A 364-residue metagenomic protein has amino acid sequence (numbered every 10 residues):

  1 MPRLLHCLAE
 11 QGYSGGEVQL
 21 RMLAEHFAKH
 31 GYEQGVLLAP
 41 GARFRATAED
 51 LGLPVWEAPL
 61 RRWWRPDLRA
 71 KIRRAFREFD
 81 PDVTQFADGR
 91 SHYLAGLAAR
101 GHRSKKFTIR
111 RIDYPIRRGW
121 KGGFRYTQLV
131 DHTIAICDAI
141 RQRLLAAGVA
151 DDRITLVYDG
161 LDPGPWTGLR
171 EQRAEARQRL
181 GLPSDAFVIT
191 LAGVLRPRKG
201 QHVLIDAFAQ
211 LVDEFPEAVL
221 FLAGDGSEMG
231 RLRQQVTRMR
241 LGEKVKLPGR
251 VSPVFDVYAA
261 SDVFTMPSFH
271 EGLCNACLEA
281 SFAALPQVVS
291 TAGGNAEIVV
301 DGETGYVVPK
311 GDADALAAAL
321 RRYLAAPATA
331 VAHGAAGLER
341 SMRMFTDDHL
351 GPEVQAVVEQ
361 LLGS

Functional and structural regions predicted by a protein language model:
S14-E25, F187-Q210, S227-R233, D314 (+1 more regions): A conserved mid-protein helix/loop that constitutes part of the nucleotide-sugar donor-binding site
G31-E33, R179, P183-I189, Q201-K246: A conserved nucleotide-sugar
L37-L38, P286-S290, V299: Short hydrophobic beta-strand element within catalytic cores of glycosyltransferases and related nucleotide-activated
K106-I136: A conserved, positively charged/aromatic
V130-L156, L161-P165: A short, active-site helix/loop in glycosyltransferases that binds the activated sugar's phosphate group
T167-L182, T237, E353: A short helix/loop element that forms part of the nucleotide-sugar donor recognition site in Leloir-type
R250, F269: Aromatic "clamp/platform" in nucleotide-sugar-dependent glycosyltransferases that forms part of the donor/acceptor
D301-G302, Y306-A313, R322-P327: Conserved acidic donor-binding segment of nucleotide-sugar-dependent glycosyltransferases
